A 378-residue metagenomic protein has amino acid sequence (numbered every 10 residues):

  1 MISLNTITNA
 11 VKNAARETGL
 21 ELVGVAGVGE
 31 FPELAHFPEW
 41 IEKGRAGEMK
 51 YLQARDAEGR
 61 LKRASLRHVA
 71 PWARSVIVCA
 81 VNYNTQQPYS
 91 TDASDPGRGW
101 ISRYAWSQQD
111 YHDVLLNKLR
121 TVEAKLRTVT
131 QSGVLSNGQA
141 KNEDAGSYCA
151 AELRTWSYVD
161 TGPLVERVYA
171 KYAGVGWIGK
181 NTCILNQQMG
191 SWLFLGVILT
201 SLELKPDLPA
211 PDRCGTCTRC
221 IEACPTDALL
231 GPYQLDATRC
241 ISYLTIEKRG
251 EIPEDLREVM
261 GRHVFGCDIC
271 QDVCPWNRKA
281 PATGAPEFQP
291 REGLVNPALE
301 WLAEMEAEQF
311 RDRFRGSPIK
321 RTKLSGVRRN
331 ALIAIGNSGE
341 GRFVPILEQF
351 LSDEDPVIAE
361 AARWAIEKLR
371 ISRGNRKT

Functional and structural regions predicted by a protein language model:
M1-G133, N137-G138, D144, Y148-R213 (+1 more regions): Auxiliary alpha/beta "docking" domains used to position bulky ligands
L20, R219-Y243, H263-E287, I346: Iron-sulfur cluster-binding cysteine motifs and their immediate structural context in ferredoxin-like electron-transfer
W301-M305, R313-P318, I346-E354: Alpha-solenoid HEAT/Armadillo-like helical repeat scaffolds in large eukaryotic proteins
R311-R313, E340-L351, I371-T378: Amphipathic alpha-helical scaffolding segments comprising HEAT/armadillo-like alpha-solenoid repeats
R313-G339, F343: C-terminal accessory/binding modules appended to enzymatic or scaffolding proteins
L324, E354-D355: Short inter-helical turns and helix N-cap capping residues of alpha-solenoid HEAT/ARM repeat scaffolds
V327, V357-A359: Positions within the helices of HEAT/ARM-like alpha-solenoid repeats
A334-N337, W364-K368, S372: Core register positions within helices of long alpha-helical scaffolds
